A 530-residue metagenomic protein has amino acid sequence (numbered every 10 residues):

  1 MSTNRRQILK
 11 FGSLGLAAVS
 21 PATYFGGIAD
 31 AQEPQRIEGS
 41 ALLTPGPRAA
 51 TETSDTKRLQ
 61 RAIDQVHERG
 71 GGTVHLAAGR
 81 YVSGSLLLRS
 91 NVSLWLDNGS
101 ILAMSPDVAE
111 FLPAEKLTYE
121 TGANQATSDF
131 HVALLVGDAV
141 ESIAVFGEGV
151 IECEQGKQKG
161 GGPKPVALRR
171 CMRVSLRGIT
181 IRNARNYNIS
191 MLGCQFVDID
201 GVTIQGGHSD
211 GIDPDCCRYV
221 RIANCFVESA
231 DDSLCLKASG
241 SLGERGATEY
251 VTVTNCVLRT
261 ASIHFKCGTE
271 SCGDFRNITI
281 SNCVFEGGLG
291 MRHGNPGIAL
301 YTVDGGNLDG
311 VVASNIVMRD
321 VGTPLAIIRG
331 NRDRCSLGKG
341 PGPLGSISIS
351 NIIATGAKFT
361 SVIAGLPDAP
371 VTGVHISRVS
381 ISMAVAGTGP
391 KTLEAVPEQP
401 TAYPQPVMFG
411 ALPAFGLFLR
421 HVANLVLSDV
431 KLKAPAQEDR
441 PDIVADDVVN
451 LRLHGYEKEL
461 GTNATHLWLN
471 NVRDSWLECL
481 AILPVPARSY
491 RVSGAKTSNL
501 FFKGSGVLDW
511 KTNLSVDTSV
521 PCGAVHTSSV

Functional and structural regions predicted by a protein language model:
S2-V530: Extracellular/periplasmic carbohydrate-active domains that bind, remodel, or depolymerize complex polysaccharides
